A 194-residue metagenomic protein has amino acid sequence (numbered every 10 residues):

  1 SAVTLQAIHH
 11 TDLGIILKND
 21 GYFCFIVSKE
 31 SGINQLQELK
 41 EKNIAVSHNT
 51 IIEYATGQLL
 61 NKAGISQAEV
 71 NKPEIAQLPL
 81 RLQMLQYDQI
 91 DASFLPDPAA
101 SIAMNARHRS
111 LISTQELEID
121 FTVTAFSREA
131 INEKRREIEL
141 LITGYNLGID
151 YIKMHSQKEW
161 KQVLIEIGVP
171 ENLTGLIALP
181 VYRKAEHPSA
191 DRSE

Functional and structural regions predicted by a protein language model:
S1-S66, K72-I75, M84, D91-D97 (+1 more regions): Short, glycine-/small- and polar/acidic-enriched structural segments that line small-molecule recognition paths
A2, L36, E53, G57 (+8 more regions): Extracytoplasmic/secreted envelope proteins and their assembly/folding machinery, especially bacterial periplasmic
Q6, N43, A63-G64, Q89 (+4 more regions): Sec/Tat-exported extracytoplasmic proteins
A7-H9, I26, N105-R107, V123-F126 (+1 more regions): Short secondary-structure transition/capping segments
F23-I33, F121-R136: A bilobed periplasmic-binding-protein/Venus flytrap-type ligand-binding module shared by bacterial periplasmic
N49-E53, L78, S93, T114-E116 (+5 more regions): Solvent-exposed, acidic/flexible segments
A99-A100, L117-I119, A130-I131: Short, catalytically relevant binding-site loops at active-site mouths
E133-E194: Secondary-structure end/capping motifs
